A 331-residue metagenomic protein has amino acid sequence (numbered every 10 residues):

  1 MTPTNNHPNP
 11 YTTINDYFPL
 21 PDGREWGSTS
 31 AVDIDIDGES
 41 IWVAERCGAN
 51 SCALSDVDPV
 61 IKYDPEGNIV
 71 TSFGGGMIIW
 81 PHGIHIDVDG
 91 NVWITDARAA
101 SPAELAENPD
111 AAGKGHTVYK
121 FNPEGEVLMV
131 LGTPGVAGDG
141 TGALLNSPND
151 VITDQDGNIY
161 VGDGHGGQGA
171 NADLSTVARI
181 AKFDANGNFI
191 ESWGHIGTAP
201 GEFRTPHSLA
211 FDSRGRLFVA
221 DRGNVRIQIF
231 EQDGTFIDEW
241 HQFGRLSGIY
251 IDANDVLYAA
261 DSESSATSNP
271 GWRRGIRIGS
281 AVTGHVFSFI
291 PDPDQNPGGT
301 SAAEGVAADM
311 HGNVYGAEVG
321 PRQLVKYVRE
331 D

Functional and structural regions predicted by a protein language model:
M1-D331: Eukaryotic scaffold repeat domains enriched in small/polar residues
